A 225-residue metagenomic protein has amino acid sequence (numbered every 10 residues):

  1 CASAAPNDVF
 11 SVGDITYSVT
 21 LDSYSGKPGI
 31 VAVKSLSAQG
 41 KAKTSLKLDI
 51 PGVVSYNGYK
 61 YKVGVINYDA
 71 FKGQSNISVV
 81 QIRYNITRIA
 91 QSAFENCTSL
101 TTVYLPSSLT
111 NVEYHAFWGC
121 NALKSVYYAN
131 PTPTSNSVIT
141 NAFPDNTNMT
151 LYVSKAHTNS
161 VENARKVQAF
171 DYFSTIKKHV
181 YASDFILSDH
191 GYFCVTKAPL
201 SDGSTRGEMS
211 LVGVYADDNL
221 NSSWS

Functional and structural regions predicted by a protein language model:
C1, A142-P144: Alpha-helix C-terminal capping segments
A2-S11, N148-Y192: Extracellular/surface-exposed low-complexity segments
A4-G58, N67-S75, A182-S225: N-terminal segments that cap or nucleate solenoid repeat domains
Y24, K43-G64, Q74-R88, C97-N111 (+6 more regions): Structural signature of tandem-repeat unit edges
I30-A38, F94, S99, F143 (+2 more regions): Short beta-strand element of the conserved SAM-dependent methyltransferase core
G52, N141, Q168-D171: Flexible, active-site-adjacent loop/turn segments at secondary-structure boundaries
N67-A70, A90-A93, E113-W118, T140-A142: Consensus positions within tandem repeat domains that build extended binding/scaffold surfaces
K72, E95, W118, P144-D145 (+1 more regions): Alpha-helix boundary recognition
